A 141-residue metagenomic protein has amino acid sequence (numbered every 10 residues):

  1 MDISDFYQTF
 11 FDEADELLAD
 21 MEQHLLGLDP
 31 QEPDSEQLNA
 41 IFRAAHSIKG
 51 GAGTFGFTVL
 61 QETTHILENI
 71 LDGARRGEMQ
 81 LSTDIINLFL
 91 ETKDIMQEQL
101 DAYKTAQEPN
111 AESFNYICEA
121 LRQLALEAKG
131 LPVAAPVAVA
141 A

Functional and structural regions predicted by a protein language model:
M1-A141: Non-catalytic helical tethers at domain boundaries
